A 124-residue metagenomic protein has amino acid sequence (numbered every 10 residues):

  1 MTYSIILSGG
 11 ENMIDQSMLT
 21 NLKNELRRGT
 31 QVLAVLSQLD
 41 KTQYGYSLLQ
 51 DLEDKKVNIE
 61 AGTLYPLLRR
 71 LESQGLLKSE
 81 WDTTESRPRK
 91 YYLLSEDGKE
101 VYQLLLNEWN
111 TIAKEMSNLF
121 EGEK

Functional and structural regions predicted by a protein language model:
M1-N21: Short, intrinsically disordered or compositionally biased N-terminal tails of bacterial proteins
T20-N24, E80-W81: Short beta-strand/turn micro-motifs at beta-sheet edges
K23-T63: N-terminal helix-turn-helix DNA-binding core of bacterial DNA-binding proteins
Y65-R70: Short, hydrophobic-biased segments on the C-terminal half of alpha helices that form "recognition helices"
Q74-P88, L93: Beta-hairpin "wing" of winged helix-turn-helix
P88-L106: Basic, amphipathic "hinge/linker" alpha-helix immediately C-terminal to the N-terminal HTH DNA-binding motif
Q103-K124: Amphipathic alpha-helical dimerization/coiled-coil segments that flank or bridge DNA-binding/regulatory modules
